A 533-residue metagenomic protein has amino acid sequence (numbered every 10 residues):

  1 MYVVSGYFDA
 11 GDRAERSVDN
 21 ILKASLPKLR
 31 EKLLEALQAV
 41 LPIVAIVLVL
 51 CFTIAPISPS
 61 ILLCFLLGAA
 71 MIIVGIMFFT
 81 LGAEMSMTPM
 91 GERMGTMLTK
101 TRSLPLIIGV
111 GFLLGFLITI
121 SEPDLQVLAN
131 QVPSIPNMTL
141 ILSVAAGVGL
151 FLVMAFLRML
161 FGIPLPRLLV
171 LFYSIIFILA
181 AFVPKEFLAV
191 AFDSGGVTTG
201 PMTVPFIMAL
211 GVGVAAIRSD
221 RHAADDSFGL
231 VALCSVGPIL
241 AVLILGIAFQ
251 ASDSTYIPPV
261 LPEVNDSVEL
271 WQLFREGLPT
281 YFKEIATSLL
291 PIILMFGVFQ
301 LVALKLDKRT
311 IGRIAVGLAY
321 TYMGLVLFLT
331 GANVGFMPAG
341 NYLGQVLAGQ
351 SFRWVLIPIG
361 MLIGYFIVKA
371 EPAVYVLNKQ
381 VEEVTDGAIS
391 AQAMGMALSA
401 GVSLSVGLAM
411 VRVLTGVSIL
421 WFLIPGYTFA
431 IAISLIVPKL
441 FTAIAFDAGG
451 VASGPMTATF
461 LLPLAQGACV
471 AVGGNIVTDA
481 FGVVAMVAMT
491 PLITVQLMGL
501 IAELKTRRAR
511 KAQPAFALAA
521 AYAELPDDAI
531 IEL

Functional and structural regions predicted by a protein language model:
M1-A36, V40, G91-L104, D220-S227 (+6 more regions): Intrinsically disordered, low-complexity non-transmembrane regions of multi-pass membrane transporters
M1-E15, A155-V170, K185-E186, V190 (+3 more regions): Juxtamembrane and boundary regions of transmembrane helices in multi-pass small-molecule transporters and channels
M1-G6, A39-I54, G68-F78, V110-L117 (+11 more regions): Hydrophobic core segments of alpha-helical transmembrane domains in multi-pass membrane transport and ion-translocation
R30-A36, I57-L67, T99, V132-I141 (+7 more regions): Interfacial loop-to-helix junctions that mark the boundaries of transmembrane helices in multi-pass membrane
E31-A39, L63-A69, M97-L106, L165-V170 (+3 more regions): Alpha-helical transmembrane segments and their helix-start/interface "positive-inside/aromatic belt" motifs in integral
V49-L63, A83-E92, L117-V132, F151-I163 (+11 more regions): Transmembrane helix-loop junctions in multi-pass membrane proteins
L62-L66, V260-A373: Transmembrane helical segments that form the transport core of multi-pass membrane transport proteins
G95-M97, L104-I175, R353-S434: Helix-loop-helix junctions within the multi-pass membrane cores of secondary transporters/permeases
